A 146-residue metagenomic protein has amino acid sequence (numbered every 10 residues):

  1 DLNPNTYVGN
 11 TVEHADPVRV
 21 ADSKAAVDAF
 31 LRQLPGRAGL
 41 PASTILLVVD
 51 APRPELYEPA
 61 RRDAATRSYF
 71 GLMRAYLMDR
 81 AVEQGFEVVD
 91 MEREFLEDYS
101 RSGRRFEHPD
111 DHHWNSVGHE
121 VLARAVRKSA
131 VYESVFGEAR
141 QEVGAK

Functional and structural regions predicted by a protein language model:
D1-M78, E83-F86, M91-Y99, E138-K146: Serine-dependent acyl-ester chemistry module
H108-K146: Histidine-centered active-site loop/cap adjacent to the catalytic His in serine esterases/O-acetyl transfer systems
